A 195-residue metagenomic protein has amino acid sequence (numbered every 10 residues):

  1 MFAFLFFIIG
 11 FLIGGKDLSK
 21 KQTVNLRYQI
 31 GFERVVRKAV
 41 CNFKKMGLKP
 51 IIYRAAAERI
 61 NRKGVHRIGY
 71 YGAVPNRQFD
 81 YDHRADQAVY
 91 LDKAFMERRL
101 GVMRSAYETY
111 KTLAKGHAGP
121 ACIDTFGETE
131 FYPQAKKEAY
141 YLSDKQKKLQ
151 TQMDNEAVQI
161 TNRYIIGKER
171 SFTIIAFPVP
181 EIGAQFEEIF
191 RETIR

Functional and structural regions predicted by a protein language model:
M1-R195: Active-site bordering "gate/hinge" segments that shape substrate access to catalytic or cofactor-binding pockets
